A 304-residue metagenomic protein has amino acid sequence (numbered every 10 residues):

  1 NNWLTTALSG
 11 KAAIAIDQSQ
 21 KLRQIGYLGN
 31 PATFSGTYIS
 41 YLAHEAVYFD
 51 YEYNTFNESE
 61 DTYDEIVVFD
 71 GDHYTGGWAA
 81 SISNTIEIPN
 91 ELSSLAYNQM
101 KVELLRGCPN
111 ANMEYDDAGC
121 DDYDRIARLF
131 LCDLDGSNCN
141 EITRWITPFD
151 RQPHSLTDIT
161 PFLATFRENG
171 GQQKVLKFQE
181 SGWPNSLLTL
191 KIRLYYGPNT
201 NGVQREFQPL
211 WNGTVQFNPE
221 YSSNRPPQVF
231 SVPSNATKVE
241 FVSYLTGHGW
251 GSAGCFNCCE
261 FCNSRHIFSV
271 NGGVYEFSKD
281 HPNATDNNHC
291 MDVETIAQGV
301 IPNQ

Functional and structural regions predicted by a protein language model:
N1-L22: Thioredoxin-like thiol-disulfide oxidoreductase module
N1-T5, G36, L42, A46 (+3 more regions): Histidine-/acidic-rich catalytic cores in large beta-rich domains
T6-L8, S223, F261: Short solvent-exposed loop/turn micro-motifs enriched in small/polar/acidic residues
K11-A12, M100, A127, V239 (+1 more regions): Residue-level detector of short, conserved catalytic/binding motifs and their immediate flanks
D17-E58: Thiol-/selenol-based redox modules, centered on thioredoxin-like and closely related oxidoreductase domains
L22, Q228-F230, F268: Conserved catalytic-core segments centered on acid/base and nucleophilic motifs
H44-Y115, S186-C255: Solvent-exposed, flexible loop/coil segments flanking beta-strands in beta-rich domains
E45-Y48, G107-N201, G247, C255-Q304: Beta-strand-rich ligand-recognition modules
